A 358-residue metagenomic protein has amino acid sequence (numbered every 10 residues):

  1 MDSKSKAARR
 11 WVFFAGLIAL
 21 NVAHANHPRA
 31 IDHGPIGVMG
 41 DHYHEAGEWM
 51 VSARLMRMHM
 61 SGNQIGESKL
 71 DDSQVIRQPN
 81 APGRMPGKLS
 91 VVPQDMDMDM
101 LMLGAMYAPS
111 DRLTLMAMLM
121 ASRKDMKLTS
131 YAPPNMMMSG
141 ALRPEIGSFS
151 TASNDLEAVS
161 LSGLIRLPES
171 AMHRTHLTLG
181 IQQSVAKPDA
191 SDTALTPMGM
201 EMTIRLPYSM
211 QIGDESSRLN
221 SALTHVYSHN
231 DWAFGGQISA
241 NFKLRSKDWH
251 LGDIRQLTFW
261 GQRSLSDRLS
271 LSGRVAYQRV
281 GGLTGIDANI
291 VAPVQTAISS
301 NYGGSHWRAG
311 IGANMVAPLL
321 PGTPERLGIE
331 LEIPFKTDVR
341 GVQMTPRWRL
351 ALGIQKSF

Functional and structural regions predicted by a protein language model:
H24-P79, M172-H176, K187-D189, I212 (+1 more regions): Outer-membrane beta-barrel biogenesis signature
H44, L55, Y107, L119 (+6 more regions): Residue-level signature of outer-membrane beta-barrel architecture
G47, D97-L101, P144-E145, S153-V159 (+5 more regions): Residues that define the transmembrane beta-barrel architecture of outer-membrane proteins
W49, R112-L115, S170-M172, D231-G236 (+2 more regions): Repeated loop/turn-to-beta-strand initiation elements of outer-membrane beta-barrel proteins
V51-R57, A117-A121, L177-V185, Y227 (+4 more regions): Transmembrane beta-barrel strands of outer-membrane/channel proteins
M60-G62, K124-M126, S170, S184-A190 (+5 more regions): Sequence/structural signature of outer-membrane beta-barrel proteins
Q64-G83, S246-F358: Outer membrane beta-barrel transmembrane domains
M120-S239, K243, T296-G304: Outer-membrane pore/translocation modules
